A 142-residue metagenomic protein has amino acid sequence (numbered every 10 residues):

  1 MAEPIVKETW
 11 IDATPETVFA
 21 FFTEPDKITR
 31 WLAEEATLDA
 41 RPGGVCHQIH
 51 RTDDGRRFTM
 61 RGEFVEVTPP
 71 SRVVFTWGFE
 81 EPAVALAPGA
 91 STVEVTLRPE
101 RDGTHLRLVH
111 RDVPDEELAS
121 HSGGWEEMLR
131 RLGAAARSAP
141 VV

Functional and structural regions predicted by a protein language model:
M1, D54-F58, A85-G89, E100 (+1 more regions): A generic structural micro-feature
V6-K7, A13, T17, D26-R57 (+2 more regions): Short beta-edge strand/loop motif at the mouth of beta-sheet-based domains
T9, M60-E66, S91-R98: Hydrophobic/aromatic beta-strand elements that line small-molecule binding cavities or substrate pockets in beta-rich
P15-E16, V65-R72, T96-H105: A short, structured loop/turn motif at beta-sheet edges
V18, I28, C46, F64 (+4 more regions): Hydrophobic pocket/interface hotspot
S71-V95: Mid-chain, well-packed structural core segment of small domains
T76-P82, V109-E116: Short, solvent-exposed aromatic-acidic interface loops
D112-V142: A conserved amphipathic terminal alpha-helix motif
